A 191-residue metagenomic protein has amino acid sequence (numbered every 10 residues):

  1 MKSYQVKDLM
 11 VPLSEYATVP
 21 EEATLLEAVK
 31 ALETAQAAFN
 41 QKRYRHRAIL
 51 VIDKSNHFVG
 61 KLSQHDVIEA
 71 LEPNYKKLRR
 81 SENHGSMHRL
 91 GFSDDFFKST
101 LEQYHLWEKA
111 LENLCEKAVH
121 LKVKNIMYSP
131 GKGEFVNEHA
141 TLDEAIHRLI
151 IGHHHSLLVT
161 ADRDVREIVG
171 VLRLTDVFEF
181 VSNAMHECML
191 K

Functional and structural regions predicted by a protein language model:
M1-E15, Q64-E134, I146, I150 (+1 more regions): Tandem CBS (Bateman) regulatory domains
S3-Q5, A35-A37, D53, K109-E112 (+2 more regions): Residue-level detector of functional hotspots within protein domains
L9, E15, A38-F39, V51 (+1 more regions): DNA-contacting interfaces and partner/effector-binding or oligomerization modules in DNA-centric proteins
Y16-V19, F58, K117, V136 (+1 more regions): Short N-terminal micro-motifs specific to bacterial/archaeal maturation and metal-cluster initiation sites
V19-H46, I68-E72, F135-H153, V181-E187: The conserved cystathionine-beta-synthase
L32, R43-H65, H139, L149-G152 (+1 more regions): A glycine-centered beta-loop-beta connector
Q36-A37, H46-A48, N56, K77-R80 (+4 more regions): Short, surface-exposed, polar/charged, turn-prone segments marking secondary-structure boundaries
